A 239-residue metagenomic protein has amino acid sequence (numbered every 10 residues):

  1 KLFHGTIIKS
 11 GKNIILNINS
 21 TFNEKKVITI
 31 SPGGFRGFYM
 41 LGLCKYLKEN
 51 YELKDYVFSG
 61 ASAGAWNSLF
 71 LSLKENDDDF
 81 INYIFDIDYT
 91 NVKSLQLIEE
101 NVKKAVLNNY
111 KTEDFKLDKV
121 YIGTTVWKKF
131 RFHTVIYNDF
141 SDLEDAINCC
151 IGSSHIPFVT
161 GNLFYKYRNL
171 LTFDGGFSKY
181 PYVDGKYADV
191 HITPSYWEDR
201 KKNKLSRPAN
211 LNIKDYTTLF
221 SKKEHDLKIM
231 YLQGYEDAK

Functional and structural regions predicted by a protein language model:
K1-S59, L69-K239: Patatin-like phospholipase
G60, G64: Gly/Ala-rich beta-loop-alpha elbow adjacent to hydrolase catalytic centers
